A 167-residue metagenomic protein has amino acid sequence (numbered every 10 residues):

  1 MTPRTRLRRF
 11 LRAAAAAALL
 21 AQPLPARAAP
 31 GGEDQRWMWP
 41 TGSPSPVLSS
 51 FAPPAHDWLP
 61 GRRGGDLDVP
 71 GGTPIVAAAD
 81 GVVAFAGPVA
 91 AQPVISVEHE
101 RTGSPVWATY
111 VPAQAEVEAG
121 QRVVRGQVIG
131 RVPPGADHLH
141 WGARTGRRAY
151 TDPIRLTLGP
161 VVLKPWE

Functional and structural regions predicted by a protein language model:
T2-A28: Secretory targeting and sorting signals
R4, A29-S43, D68, A115-V124 (+1 more regions): Acidic, glycine-rich catalytic/binding loops that coordinate metals and/or anionic ligands
S43, T73, T102-V106, R147-Y150: Short acidic/polar mixed-charge low-complexity motifs
S45-A77: Short glycine/threonine/proline-enriched tight-turn/helix- or strand-capping micro-motif at secondary-structure
S50, E98-E100, A113, R144 (+1 more regions): Generic beta-structure capping elements
D66, S96, T109, R131 (+1 more regions): Conserved beta-strand positions that form and line the central face of beta-propeller blades
P74-A84, E116-V132: Short, well-structured beta-strand-loop connectors
A78-Q114, D137-H140: Zn2+-dependent peptidoglycan hydrolase active-site motif and core
